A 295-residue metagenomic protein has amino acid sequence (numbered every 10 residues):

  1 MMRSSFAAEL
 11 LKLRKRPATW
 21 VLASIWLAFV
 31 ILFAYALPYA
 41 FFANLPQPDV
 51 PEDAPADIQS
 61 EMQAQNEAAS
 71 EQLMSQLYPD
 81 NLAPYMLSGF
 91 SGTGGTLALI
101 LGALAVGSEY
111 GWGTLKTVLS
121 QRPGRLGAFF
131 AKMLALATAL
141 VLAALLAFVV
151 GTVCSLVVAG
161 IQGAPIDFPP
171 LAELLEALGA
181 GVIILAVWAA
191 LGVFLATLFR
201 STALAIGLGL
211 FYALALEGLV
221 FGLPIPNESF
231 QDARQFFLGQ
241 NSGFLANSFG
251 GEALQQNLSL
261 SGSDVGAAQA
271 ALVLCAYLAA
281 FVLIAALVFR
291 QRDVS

Functional and structural regions predicted by a protein language model:
M1-L27: Aromatic- and glycine-rich beta-strand/loop motifs that create alpha-glucan
K12, G107, V118-S120, G192 (+1 more regions): Helix-capping/transition residues at the boundaries of transmembrane alpha-helices and the short helical linkers
A18-T19, G124-L126, S201-L204: Membrane-helix interface segments
V21-I25, A203-F221, F230-Q240: Pore- or pathway-lining transmembrane helices of multi-pass membrane proteins that form conduits for solutes/ions
A23-A105, F129-R200, G218, I225 (+1 more regions): Secretory targeting signals
S24, T117, L126, F130 (+1 more regions): Signature of the 12-TM Major Facilitator Superfamily
G102-L126, M133: Transmembrane helix boundary and interhelical loop/hinge segments in multi-pass membrane proteins
Q269-S295: Junction motif at the cytosolic side of a transmembrane helix
